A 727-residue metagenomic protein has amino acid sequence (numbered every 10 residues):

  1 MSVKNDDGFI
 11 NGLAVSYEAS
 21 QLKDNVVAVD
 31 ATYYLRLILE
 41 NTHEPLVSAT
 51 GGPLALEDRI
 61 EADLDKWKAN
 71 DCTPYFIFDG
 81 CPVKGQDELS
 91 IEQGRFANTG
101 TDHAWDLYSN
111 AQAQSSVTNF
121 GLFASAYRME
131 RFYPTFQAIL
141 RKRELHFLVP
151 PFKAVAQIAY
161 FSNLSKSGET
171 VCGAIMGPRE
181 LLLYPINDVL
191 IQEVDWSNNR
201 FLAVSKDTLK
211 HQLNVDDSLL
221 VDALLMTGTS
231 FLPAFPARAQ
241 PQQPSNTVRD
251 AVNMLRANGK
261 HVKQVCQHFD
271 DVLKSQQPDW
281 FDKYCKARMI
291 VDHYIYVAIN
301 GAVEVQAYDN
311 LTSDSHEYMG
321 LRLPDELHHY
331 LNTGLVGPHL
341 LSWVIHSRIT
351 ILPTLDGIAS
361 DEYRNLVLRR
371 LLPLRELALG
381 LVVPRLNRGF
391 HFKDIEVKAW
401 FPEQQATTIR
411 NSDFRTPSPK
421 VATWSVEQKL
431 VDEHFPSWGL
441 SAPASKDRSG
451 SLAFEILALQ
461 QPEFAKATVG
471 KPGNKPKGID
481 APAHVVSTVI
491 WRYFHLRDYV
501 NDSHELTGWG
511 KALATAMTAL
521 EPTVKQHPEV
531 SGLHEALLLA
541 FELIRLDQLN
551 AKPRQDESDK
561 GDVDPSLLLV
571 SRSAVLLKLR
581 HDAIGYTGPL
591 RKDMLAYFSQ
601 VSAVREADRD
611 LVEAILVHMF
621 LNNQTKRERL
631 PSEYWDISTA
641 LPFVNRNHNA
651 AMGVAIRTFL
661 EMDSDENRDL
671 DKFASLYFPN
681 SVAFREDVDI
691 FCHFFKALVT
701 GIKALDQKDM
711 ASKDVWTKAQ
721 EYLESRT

Functional and structural regions predicted by a protein language model:
M1-D24: N- or domain-start disorder-to-order transition segments that initiate the globular core
V3, D24-P150: Noncatalytic, basic helical substrate-engagement surface that gates or grips nucleic-acid strands
Y17-K23, K68-A69, S165-T170: Flexible, charged surface loops at secondary-structure boundaries
N70-D71, E92-Q93, N98-G100, L107-A111 (+1 more regions): Non-catalytic, largely sequence-independent nucleic-acid-binding elements associated with nucleic-acid processing
S90-E304: Extended two-metal-dependent nuclease catalytic cores across DNA- and RNA-processing enzymes
